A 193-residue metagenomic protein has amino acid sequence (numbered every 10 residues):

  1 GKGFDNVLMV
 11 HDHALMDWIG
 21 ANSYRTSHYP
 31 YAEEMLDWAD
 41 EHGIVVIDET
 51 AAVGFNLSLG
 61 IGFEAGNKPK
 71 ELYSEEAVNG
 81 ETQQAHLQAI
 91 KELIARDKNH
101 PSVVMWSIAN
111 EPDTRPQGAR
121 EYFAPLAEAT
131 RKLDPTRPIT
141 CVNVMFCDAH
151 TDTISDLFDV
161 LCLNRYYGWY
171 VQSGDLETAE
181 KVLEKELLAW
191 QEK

Functional and structural regions predicted by a protein language model:
G1-V160, N164-Q172, L176-A189: Active-site mouth of glycoside hydrolases
